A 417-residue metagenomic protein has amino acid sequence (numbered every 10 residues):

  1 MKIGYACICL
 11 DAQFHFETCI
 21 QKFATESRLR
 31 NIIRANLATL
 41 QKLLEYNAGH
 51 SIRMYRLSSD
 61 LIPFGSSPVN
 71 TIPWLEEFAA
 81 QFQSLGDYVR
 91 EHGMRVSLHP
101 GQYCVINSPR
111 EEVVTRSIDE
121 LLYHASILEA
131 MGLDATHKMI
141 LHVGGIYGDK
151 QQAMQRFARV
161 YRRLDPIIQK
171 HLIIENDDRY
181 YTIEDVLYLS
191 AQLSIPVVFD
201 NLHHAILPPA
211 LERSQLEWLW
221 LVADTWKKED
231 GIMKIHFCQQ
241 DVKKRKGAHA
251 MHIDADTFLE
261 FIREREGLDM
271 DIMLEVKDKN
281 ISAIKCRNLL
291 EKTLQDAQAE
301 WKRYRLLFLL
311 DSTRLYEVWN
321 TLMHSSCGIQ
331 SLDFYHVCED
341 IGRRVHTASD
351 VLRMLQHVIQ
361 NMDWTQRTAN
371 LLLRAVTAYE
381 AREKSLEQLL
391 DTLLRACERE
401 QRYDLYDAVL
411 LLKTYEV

Functional and structural regions predicted by a protein language model:
M1-M94, C104-I118, L122-L133, R163 (+4 more regions): Alpha/beta catalytic barrel-like cores
V96, L172, V197-D200: Residue-level marker for buried hydrophobic side chains located in beta-strands that build the well-ordered beta-sheet
Q102, H203: Short active-site segment of divalent metal-dependent hydrolases/proteases that encodes the spacing between
Y123-Q192, L202: Eukaryote-skewed repeat-based solenoidal scaffolds used as protein-protein interaction platforms, primarily
S194-N201, E291-D296: Short hydrophobic/aromatic-enriched beta-strand-loop microsegments
A205-P209: Short active-site loop/helix that positions an aromatic residue
